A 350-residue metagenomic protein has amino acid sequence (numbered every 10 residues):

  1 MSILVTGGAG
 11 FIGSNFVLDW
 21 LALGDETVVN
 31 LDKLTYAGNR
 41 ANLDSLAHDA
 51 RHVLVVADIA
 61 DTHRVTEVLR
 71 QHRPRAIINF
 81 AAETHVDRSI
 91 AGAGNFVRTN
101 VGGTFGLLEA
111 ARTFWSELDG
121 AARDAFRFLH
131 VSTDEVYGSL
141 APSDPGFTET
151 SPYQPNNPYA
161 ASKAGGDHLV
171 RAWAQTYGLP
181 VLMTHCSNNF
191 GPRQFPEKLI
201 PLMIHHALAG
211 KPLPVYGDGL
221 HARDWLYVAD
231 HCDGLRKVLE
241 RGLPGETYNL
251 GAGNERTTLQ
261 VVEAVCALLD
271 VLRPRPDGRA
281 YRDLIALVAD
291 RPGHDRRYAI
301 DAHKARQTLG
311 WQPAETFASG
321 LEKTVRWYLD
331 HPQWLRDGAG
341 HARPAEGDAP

Functional and structural regions predicted by a protein language model:
M1-N189, L239, K323-H331, G340-P350: N-terminal Rossmann-like NAD(P)+-binding domain of SDR-like oxidoreductases, especially those catalyzing
I3, F16, A57, P201 (+1 more regions): C-terminal substrate-binding subdomain of Rossmann-fold SDR/epimerase-dehydratase oxidoreductases
N15, A41, E67, R88-A91 (+6 more regions): Generic recognition of short, well-ordered alpha-helical segments
K33, R51, R112, R127-H130 (+10 more regions): Basic side chains
Y36, P192, A252: Short, conserved catalytic or interaction motifs in soluble domains
R64, N95, G102, F195-L199 (+2 more regions): Residue-level recognition of oxygen-bearing side chains
N79-F80, N189, E197-K198, Y281-D283: Short secondary-structure boundary micro-motifs
D144, P155-S162, P192, P196-I200 (+1 more regions): The catalytic Tyr-centered alpha-helix of NAD(P)H-dependent dehydrogenases
